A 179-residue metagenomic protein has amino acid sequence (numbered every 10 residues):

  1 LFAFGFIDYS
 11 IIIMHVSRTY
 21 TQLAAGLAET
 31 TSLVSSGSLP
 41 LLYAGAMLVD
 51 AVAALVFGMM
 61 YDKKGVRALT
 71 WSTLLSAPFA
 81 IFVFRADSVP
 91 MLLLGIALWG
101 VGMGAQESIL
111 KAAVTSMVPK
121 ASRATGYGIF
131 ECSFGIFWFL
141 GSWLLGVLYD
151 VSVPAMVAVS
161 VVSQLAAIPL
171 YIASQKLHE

Functional and structural regions predicted by a protein language model:
F2-L27: Helix-loop boundary and gating motifs at the non-cytosolic
Q22-L48: Loop-to-transmembrane helix entry
S36, K120-I129: Loop-to-transmembrane helix entry/capping segments in MFS-fold secondary transporters and related SLC/MFSD carriers
V52-G65, Y149: Helix-to-loop junctions at the C-terminal end of transmembrane segments in multipass secondary transporters
D62-L74: Cytoplasmic membrane-interface "Motif A"-like loop-to-helix N-cap segments of 12-TM Major Facilitator Superfamily
L75-D87: C-terminal ends and interior cores of transmembrane alpha-helices in multi-pass membrane transporters/permeases
A105-V118: Intracellular juxtamembrane helix-capping segments at the cytosolic ends of symmetry-related transmembrane helices
A158-E179: Multi-pass alpha-helical transporter architecture, strongest for 12-TM Major Facilitator/SLC carriers used
